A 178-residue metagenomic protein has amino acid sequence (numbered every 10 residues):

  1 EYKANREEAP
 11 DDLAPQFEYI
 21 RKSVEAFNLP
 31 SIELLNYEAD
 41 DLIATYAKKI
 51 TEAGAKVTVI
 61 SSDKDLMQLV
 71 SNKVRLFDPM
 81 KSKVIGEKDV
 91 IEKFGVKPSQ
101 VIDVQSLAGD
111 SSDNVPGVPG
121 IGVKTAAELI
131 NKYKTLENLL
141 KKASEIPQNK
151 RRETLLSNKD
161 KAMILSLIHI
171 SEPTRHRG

Functional and structural regions predicted by a protein language model:
E1-I60, K64-V84, K161-L167, S171 (+1 more regions): Noncatalytic, basic helical substrate-engagement surface that gates or grips nucleic-acid strands
E8, F27-P30, K73, V84-S171 (+1 more regions): Non-catalytic nucleic-acid-binding/docking modules located in mid-to-C-terminal regions of nucleic-acid enzymes
